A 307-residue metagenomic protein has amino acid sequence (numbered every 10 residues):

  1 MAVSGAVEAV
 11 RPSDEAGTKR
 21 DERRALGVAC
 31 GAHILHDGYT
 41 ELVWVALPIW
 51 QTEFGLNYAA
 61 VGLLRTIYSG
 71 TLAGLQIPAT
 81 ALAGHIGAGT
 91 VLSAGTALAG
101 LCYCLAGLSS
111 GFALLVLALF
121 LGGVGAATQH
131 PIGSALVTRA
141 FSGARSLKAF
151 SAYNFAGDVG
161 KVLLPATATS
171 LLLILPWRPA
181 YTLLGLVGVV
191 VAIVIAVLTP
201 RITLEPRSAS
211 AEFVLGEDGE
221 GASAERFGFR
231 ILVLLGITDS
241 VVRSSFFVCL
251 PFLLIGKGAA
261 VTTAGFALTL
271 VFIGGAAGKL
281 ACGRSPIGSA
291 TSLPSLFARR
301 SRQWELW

Functional and structural regions predicted by a protein language model:
E41, S69-I77, V162, F272-L280: Residue-level signature of mid-helix packing/kink "hotspots" within the transmembrane helices of 12-pass Major
V43-W44, F227-T269: Extracytoplasmic gate region of multi-pass secondary transporters
G55, G87, L108-A113, A290: Helix-breaking motifs and short loop linkers at transmembrane-helix boundaries and internal kinks in secondary membrane
G74-S110: Conserved MFS/SLC helix-loop-helix module at the cytosolic interface between two early adjacent transmembrane helices
H85-G95, G288-R299: Cytoplasmic membrane-interface "Motif A"-like loop-to-helix N-cap segments of 12-TM Major Facilitator Superfamily
A118-A156: Cytoplasmic helix-loop-helix junction between adjacent transmembrane helices in 12-TM secondary transporters
Y153-P200: Helix-loop-helix hairpin linking two adjacent transmembrane segments in secondary transporters
T199-G221: Flexible cytoplasmic inter-helical loops of multi-pass small-molecule transporters
